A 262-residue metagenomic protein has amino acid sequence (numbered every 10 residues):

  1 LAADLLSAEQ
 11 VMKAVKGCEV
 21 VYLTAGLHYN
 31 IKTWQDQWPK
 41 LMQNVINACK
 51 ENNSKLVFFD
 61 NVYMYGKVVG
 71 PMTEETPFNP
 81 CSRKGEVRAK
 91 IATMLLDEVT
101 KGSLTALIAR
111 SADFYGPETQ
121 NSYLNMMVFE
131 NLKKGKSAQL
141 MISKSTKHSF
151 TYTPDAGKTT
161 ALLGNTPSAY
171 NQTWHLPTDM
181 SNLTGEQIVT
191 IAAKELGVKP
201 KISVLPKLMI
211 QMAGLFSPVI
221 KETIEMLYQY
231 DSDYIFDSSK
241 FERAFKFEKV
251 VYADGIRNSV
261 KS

Functional and structural regions predicted by a protein language model:
L1-N52: NAD(P)H-binding glycine-rich loop region in Rossmannoid oxidoreductase-like domains and their noncatalytic homologs
M12, C18, I46, T153-A161 (+1 more regions): Short, amphipathic alpha-helical "lid/cap" segments that border enzyme active or binding sites
I31-Q35, K67-G70, Q120: Conserved catalytic-core motifs of eukaryotic protein kinase domains, centered on the activation segment
Q43-K90, L107: Conserved Rossmann-fold NAD(P)-dependent oxidoreductase catalytic core, especially the SDR/UDP-sugar
N61, T93-E118: Conserved beta-loop-beta element that borders a ligand/cofactor-binding pocket
K84, A112-S122, I142-P154, T178-M180: Glycine-rich "substrate-gating" loop/helix at the edge of Rossmann-like oxidoreductase active sites
E130-T151, L163, S168-Y170: A conserved pocket-lining segment of Rossmann-fold NAD(P)-dependent short-chain dehydrogenase/reductase
T159-E222, S238, R243-S262: Mid/C-terminal beta-alpha module of Rossmann-like enzyme folds, strongest in SDR-family dehydrogenases/epimerases
